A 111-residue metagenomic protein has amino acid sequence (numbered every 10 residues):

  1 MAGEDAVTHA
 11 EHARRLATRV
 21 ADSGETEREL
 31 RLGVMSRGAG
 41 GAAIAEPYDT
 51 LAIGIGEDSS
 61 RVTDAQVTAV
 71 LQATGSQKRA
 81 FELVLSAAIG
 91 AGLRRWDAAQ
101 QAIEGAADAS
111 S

Functional and structural regions predicted by a protein language model:
M1-S111: Hydrophobic alpha-helical segments
